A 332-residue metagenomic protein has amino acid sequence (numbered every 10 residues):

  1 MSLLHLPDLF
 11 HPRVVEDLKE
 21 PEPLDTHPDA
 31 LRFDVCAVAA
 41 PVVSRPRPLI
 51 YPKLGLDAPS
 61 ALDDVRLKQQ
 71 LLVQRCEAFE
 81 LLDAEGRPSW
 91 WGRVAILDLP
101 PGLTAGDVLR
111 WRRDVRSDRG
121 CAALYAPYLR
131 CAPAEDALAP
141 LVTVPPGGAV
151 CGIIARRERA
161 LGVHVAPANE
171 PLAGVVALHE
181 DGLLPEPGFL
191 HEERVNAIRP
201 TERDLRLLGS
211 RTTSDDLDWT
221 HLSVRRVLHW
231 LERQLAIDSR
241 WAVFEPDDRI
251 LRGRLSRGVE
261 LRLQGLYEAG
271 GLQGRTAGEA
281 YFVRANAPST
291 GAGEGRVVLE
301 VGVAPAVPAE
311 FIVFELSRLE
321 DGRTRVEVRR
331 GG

Functional and structural regions predicted by a protein language model:
M1, F10-E22: Recognizes the extracellular SEMA beta-propeller fold with strongest preference for semaphorin/plexin SEMA domains
S2-H11, R47-G332: Structured, hydrophobic secondary-structure cores that serve as assembly/anchoring elements
L18-R66: A solvent-exposed, charged loop/short amphipathic helix patch at secondary-structure junctions
